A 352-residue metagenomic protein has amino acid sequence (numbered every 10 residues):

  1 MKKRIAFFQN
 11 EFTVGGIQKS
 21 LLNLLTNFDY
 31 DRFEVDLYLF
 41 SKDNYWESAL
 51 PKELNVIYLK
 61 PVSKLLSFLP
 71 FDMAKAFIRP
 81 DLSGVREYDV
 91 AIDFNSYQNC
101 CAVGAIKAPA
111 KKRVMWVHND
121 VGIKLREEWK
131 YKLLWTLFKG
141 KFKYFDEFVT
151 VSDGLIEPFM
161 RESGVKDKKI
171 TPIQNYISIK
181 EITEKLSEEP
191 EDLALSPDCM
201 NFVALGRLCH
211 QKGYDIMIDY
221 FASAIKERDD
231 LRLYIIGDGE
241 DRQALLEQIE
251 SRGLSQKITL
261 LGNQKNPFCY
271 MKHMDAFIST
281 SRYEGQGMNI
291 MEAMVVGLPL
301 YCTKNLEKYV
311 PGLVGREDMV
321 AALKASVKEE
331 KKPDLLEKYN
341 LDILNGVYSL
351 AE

Functional and structural regions predicted by a protein language model:
F7-V14, K19, N23, N27-P70 (+2 more regions): N-terminal strand-loop element at the rim of the active site of nucleotide-sugar-dependent glycosyltransferases
G15-N23, M200-S223, E240-L246, M288: A conserved mid-protein helix/loop that constitutes part of the nucleotide-sugar donor-binding site
G16, G315-A321, V327-E352: A charged, aromatic-enriched C-terminal amphipathic alpha-helix characteristic of glycosyltransferases across folds
P80-R86, Y131-F148: Membrane-proximal helix-turn-helix segments that form the acceptor-binding/catalytic region of lipid-linked
V90-K111: An aromatic- and histidine-rich active-site surface loop
A102, Y144-I170, I177-I179: A short, active-site helix/loop in glycosyltransferases that binds the activated sugar's phosphate group
L246-G262: Nucleotide-activated donor-binding/catalytic signature segment of Leloir-type glycosyltransferases, i.e., the conserved
N263, R282: Aromatic "clamp/platform" in nucleotide-sugar-dependent glycosyltransferases that forms part of the donor/acceptor
